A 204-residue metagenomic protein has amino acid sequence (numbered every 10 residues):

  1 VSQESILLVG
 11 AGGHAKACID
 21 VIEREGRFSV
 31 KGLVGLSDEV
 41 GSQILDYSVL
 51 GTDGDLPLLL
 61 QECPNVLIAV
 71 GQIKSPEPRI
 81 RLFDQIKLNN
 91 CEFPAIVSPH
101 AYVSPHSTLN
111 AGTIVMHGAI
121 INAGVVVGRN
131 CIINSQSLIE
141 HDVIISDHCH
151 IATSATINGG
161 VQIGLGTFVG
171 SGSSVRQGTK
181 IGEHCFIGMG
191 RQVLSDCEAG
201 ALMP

Functional and structural regions predicted by a protein language model:
S2-L67: A solvent-exposed beta-alpha-beta segment
Q3, L67-V70, S135, S146-D147 (+1 more regions): Glycine-rich hexapeptide-repeat left-handed beta-helix
I19-V21, R79-L82, V127, E198-A199: Short amphipathic alpha-helical segments
G41-S98, Y102: Phosphate-bearing ligand-interacting subdomains that bind or position ATP/ADP/UDP/GDP/NAD(P) or nucleotide-linked
L82-I139: Hydrophobic, well-structured mid-protein blocks that either form specific transmembrane helices
